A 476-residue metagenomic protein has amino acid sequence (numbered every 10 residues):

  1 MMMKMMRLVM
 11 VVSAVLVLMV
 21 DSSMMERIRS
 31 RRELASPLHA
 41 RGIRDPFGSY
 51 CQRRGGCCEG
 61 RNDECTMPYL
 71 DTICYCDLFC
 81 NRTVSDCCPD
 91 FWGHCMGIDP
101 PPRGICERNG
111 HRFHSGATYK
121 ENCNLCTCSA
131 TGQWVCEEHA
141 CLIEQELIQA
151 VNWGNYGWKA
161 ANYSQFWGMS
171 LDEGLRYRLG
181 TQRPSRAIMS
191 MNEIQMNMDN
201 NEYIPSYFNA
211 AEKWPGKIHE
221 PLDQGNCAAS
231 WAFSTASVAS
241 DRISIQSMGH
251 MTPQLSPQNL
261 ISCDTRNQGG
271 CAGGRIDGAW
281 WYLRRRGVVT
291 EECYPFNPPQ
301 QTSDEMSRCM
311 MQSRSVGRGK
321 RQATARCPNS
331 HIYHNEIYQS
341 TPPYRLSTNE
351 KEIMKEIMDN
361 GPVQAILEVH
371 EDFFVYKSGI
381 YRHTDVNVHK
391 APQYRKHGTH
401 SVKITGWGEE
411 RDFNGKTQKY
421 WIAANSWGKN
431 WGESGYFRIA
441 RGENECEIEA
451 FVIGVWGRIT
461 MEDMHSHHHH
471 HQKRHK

Functional and structural regions predicted by a protein language model:
M2-M5, H469-H470: Low-complexity, intrinsically disordered transcriptional activation domains enriched in glutamine and histidine
K4-V12: Sec-dependent signal peptide recognition, specifically the positively charged N-region followed immediately by
S13-C51, D99, R242: N-terminal signal peptide
G42-D99, I105, F113, A117-A140: Secreted, short cysteine-rich peptides and small extracellular cysteine-rich domains stabilized by multiple disulfide
P102, E107, A117-K476: Catalytic-core signature of thiol
